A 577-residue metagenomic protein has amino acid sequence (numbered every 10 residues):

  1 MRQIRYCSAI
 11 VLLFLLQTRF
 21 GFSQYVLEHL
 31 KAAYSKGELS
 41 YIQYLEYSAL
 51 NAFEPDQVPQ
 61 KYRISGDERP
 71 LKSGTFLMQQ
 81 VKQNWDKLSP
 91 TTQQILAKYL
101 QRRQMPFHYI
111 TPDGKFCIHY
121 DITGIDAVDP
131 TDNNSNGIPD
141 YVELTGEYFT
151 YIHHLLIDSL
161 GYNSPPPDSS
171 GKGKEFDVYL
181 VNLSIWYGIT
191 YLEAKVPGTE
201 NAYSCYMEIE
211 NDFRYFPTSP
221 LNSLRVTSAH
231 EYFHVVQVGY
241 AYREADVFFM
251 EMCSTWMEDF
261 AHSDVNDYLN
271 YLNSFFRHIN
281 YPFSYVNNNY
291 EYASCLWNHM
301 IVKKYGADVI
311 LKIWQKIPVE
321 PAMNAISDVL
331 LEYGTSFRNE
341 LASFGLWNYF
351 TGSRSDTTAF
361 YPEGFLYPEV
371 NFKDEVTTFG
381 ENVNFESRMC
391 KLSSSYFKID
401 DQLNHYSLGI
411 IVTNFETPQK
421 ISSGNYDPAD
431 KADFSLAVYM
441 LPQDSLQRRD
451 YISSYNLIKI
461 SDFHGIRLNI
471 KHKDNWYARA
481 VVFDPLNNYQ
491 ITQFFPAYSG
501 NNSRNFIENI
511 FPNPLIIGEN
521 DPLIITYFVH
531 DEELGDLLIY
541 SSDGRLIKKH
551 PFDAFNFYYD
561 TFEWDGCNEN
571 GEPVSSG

Functional and structural regions predicted by a protein language model:
M1-S8: Bacterial N-terminal signal peptides that target proteins for export
Y6, F14-F22, F506-E508, I516-G577: C-terminal outer-membrane/trafficking sorting elements
F22-Y151, L155-L160, H464-L468, A478: Zymogen propeptides/activation segments of proteases
S89, V319-S503, S542-R545: Beta/coil-rich, acidic/histidine-enriched accessory regions frequently appended to metallopeptidases
G114-D246, C253, S263-D267: Juxtacatalytic substrate-recognition/specificity segment
A194-A202, Y206, N222-V226, Y242-K304 (+2 more regions): Acidic/His/Gly-enriched intrinsically disordered linker/tail segments that often contain short helix/coil "MoRF-like"
G306, D474-W476, D531-G535: Short tyrosine-centred short linear motifs in exposed loops/low-complexity segments
